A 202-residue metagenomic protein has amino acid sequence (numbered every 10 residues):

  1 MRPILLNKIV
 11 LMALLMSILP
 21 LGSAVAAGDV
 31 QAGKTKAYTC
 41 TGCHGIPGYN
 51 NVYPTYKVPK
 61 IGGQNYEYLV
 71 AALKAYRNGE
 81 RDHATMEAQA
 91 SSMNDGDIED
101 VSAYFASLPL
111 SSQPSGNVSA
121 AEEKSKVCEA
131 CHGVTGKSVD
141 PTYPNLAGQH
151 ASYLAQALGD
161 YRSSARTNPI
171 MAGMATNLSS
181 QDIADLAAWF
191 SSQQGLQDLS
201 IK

Functional and structural regions predicted by a protein language model:
R2-L11: Bacterial N-terminal signal peptides that target proteins for export
V10-P20: Bacterial N-terminal signal peptides
L21-A26: Sec/Tat signal peptide C-region and signal peptidase I cleavage site
A27-Y49, Q113-K137, Q149-H150, K202: Sequence/structural segment immediately N-terminal to covalent heme-attachment motifs in c-type and related
K34, G48-Y76, E87-Q89, E129 (+3 more regions): Gly/Gly-Pro-rich "capping" loops immediately C-terminal to redox-active cysteine motifs in periplasmic/lumenal
P47-Y53, E80-D82, S107-S119, V134-P144 (+3 more regions): Inter-heme linker and motif-flanking segments adjacent to c-type heme-binding CXXCH motifs in c-type cytochromes
E67, A75-N78, D82-A84, Q89-G96 (+1 more regions): Hydrophobic, ordered structural segments
S91-P114, T176-K202: C-terminal capping alpha-helices of c-type cytochrome domains
